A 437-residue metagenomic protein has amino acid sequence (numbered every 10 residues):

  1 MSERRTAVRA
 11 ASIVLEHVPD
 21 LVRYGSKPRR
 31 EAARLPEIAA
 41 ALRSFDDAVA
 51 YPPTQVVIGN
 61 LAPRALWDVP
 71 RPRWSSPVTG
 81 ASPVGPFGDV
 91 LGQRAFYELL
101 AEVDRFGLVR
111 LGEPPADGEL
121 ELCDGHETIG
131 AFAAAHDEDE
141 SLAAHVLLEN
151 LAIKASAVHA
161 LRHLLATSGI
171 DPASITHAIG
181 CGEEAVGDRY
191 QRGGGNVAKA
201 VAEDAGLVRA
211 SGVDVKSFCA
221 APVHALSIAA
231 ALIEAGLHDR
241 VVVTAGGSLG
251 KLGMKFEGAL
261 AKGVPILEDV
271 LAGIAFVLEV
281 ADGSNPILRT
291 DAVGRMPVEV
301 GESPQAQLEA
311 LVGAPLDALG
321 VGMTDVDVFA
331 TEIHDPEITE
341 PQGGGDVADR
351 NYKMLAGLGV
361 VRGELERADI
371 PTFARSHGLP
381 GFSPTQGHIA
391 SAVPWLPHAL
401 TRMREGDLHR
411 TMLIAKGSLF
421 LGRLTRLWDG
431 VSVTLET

Functional and structural regions predicted by a protein language model:
M1-L151, G258-V328, E337-E340, Y352 (+4 more regions): Condensing-enzyme catalytic core mediating Claisen C-C bond formation in acyl metabolism
A131-E140, G187-I228, L232-L237, N351-P394: Conserved catalytic cysteine-centered active-site region of acyl-thioester-dependent Claisen-condensing enzymes
A152-G169, A198, I228, P304-V321 (+2 more regions): Short, well-ordered amphipathic alpha-helical segments that serve as non-catalytic structural scaffolds within diverse
K154-G212, K216-S217, G322-K353: Conserved beta-ketoacyl condensing-enzyme motif
C181, V241-G247, T411-K416: Short beta-strand segments
R189-R192, H224-S227, L252-G258, E340-G343 (+1 more regions): Short acidic, glycine/serine/threonine-rich loops at helix termini
R192-L207, A230-A235, E257-P265, D346-A348 (+1 more regions): A glycine- and small-aliphatic-rich helix-loop capping segment at beta-alpha/alpha-beta transitions that lines
H238-L271: Flexible, glycine-rich active-site loops centered on histidine and acidic residues that chelate a metal or position
